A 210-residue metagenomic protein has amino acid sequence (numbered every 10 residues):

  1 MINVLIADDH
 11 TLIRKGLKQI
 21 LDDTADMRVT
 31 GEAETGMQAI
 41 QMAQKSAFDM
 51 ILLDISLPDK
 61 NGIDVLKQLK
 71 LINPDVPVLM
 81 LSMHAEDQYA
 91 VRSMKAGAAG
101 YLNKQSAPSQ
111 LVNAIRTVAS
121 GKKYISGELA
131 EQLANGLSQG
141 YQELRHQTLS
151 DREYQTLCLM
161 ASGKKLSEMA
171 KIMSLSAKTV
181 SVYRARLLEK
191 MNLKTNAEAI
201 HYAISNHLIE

Functional and structural regions predicted by a protein language model:
I13, P58: The feature encodes the CheY-like receiver
T35-Q38, N61-D64: Acidic catalytic/metal-coordinating carboxylates
A39, L188-E210: Basic, Lys/Arg-enriched C-terminal extension of HTH/homeodomain DNA-binding domains
D54, S82: Active-site residues of response regulator receiver
I63-D75: Short amphipathic alpha-helix used as the core "switch/output" element in two-component signaling
Q88-K95, G100-D151, Q155, L208-I209: Short, flexible helix-to-coil linker/hinge segments that flank and couple to helix-turn-helix
L144-K178: Helix-turn-helix DNA-binding segment
K165-E198: Recognition helix of helix-turn-helix DNA-binding domains
